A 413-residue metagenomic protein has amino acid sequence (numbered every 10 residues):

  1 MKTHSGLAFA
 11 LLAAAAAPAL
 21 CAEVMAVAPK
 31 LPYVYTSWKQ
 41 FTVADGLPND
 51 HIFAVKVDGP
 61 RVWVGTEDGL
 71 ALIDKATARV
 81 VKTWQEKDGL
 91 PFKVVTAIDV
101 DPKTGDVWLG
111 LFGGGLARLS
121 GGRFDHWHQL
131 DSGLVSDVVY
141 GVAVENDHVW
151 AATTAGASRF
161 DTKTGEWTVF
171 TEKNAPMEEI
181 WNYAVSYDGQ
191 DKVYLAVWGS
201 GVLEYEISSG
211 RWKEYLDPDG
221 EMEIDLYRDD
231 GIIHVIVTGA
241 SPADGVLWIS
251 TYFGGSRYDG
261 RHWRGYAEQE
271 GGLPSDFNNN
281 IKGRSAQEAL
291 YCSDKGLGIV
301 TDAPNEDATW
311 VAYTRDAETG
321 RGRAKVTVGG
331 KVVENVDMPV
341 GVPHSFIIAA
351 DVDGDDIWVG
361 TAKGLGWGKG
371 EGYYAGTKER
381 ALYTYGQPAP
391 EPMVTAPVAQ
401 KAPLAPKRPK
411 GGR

Functional and structural regions predicted by a protein language model:
M1-F9: Bacterial N-terminal signal peptides that target proteins for export
A8-A19: Bacterial N-terminal signal peptides
C21-R413: Carboxylate-rich, polar loop motifs that coordinate divalent cations or form catalytic acidic clusters
